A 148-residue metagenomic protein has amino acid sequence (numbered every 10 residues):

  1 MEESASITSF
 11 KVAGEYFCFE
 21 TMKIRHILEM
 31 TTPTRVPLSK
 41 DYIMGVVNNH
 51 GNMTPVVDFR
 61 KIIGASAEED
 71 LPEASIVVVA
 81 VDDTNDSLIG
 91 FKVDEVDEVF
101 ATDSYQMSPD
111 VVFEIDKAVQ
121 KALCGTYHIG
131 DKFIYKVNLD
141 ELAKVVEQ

Functional and structural regions predicted by a protein language model:
M1-Q148: An acidic, low-aromatic, low-complexity terminal/linker signal
